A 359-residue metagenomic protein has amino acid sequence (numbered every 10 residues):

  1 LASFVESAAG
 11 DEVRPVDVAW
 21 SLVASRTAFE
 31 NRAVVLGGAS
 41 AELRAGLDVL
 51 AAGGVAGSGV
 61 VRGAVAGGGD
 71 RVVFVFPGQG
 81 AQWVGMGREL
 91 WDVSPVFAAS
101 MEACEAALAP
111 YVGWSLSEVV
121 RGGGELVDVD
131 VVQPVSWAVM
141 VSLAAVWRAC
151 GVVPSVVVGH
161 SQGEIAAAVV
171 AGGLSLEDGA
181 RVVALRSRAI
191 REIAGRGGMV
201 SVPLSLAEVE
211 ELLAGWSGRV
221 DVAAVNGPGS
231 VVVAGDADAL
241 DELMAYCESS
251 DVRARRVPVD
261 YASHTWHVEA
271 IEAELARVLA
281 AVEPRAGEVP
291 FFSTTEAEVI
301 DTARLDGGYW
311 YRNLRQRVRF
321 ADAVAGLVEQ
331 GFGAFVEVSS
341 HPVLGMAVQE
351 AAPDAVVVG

Functional and structural regions predicted by a protein language model:
A2-E89, V141-A145, G235, E242 (+3 more regions): Short, low-complexity connector segments at domain boundaries
V5-A9, G54, S94, L108 (+4 more regions): A generic secondary-structure signal for well-formed alpha-helical elements
E6-A9, E102, A106-A109, R148 (+6 more regions): A general structural signal for alpha-helical elements within enzymatic catalytic domains
P15-A19, G59-A64, M101-A103, S117-V120 (+1 more regions): Short coil/turn segments at secondary-structure boundaries
L36, A45-G46, S58, V119-L344: Acyltransferase
V75-G124: Active-site machinery of serine-nucleophile hydrolases
L90, L174, V348-A352: Active-site catalytic pocket residues across diverse enzymes, especially alpha/beta-hydrolases
L344-G359: Short acidic, glycine/proline-enriched helix-loop-strand junctions
